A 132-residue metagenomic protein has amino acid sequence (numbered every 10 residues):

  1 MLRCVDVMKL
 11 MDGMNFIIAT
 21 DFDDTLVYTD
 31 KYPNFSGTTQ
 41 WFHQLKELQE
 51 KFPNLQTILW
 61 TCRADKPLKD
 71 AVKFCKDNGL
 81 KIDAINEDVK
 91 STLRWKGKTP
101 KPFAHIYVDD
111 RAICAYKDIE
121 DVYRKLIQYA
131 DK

Functional and structural regions predicted by a protein language model:
M1-K90: Alpha-helical substrate-recognition element adjacent to the catalytic core
L2, L68-K132: C-terminal cap/substrate-recognition subdomain and adjoining C-terminal extension of metal-dependent phosphatase-like
